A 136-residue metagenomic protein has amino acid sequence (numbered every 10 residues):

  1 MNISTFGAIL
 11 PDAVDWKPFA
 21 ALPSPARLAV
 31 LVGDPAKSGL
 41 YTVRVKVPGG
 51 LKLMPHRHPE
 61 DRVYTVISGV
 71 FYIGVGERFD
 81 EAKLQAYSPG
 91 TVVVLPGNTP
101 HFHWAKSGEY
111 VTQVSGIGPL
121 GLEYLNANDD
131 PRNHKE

Functional and structural regions predicted by a protein language model:
M1-Y41, A127-E136: A short, N-terminal "cap"/entry segment at the start of jelly-roll beta-barrel domains of the cupin/DSBH fold
T5-G7, A82, F102-E136: Double-stranded beta-helix
A26, S38-L40, P59-D61, N98 (+1 more regions): Extracytoplasmic
L28-L31, T42-K52, T112: N-terminal post-signal-peptidase region of extra-cytosolic proteins
V30, T65, Y72, V111-Q113: Soluble periplasmic/extracytoplasmic beta-strand elements of cell-envelope proteins
A36, G50, F71, E77-N98: Short acidic-glycine-tyrosine-enriched beta hairpin
V43-R44, L53-H58, V75, L84 (+1 more regions): Short histidine-centered beta-strand/loop micro-motifs that create catalytic or ligand/metal-coordination sites
P48-L51, R57-R78: Glycine- and acidic-residue-biased ligand/ion/polar-headgroup-sensing regions
